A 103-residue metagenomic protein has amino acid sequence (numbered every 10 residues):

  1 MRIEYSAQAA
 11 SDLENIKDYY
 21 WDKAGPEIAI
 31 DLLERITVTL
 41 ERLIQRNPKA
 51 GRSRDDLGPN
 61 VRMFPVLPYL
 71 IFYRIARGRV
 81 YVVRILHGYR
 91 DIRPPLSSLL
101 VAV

Functional and structural regions predicted by a protein language model:
M1, Y69: Glycine/small-residue-rich pyrophosphate-binding loop that anchors the diphosphate of NDP-sugar donors
R2-V61, A102-V103: Basic, Lys/Arg-enriched alpha-helical interface segments
A7, L67, L86: Residues at the C-termini of beta-strands that transition into short coil/loop
R62-V66: Short acidic-hydrophobic surface loop/beta-edge motif
L70, R74-V103: Enriched for short, Lys/Arg-rich terminal
